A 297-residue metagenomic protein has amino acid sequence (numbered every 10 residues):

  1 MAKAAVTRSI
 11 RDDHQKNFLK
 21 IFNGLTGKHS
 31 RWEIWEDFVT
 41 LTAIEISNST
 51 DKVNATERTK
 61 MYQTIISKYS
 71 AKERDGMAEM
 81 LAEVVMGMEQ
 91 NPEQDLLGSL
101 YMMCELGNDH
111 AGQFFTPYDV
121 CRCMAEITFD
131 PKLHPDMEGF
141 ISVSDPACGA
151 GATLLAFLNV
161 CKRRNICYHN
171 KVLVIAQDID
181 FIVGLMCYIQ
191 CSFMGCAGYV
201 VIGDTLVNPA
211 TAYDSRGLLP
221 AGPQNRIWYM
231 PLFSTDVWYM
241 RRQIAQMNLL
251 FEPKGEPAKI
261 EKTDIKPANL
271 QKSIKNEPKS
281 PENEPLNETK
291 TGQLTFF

Functional and structural regions predicted by a protein language model:
A2-N165, F297: Class I S-adenosyl-L-methionine
Q15, Q63, Q90, Q94 (+7 more regions): Residue-identity detector for glutamine
F18-F22, V172, I227-W228: Generic preference for hydrophobic/aromatic residues in regular secondary structure cores
N91, L106, N165, N170 (+2 more regions): Residue-level signal for the start and early helices of compact helical domains
Y118-P223: Conserved S-adenosyl-L-methionine
Q190-A197, V201-Q293, F297: S-adenosylmethionine
